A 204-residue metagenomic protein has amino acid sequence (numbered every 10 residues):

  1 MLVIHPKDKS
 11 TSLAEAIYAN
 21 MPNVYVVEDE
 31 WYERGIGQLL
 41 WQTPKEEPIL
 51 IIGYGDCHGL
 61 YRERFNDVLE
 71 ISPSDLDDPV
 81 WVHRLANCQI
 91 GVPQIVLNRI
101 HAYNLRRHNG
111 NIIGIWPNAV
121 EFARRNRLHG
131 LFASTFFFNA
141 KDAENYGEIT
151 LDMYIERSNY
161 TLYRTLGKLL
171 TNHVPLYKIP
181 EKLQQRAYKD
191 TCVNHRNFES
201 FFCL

Functional and structural regions predicted by a protein language model:
M1-I51, S72, L76-V80, I113-I115 (+1 more regions): A domain-level signal for caspase-like cysteine endopeptidase catalytic cores and their zymogen-processing architecture
H5-K7, P48-R64, F132-F137: Short loop/turn segments at strand-loop or loop-helix junctions that form parts of catalytic or ligand-binding pockets
T11-L13, H58-E63, E121-R124, A140-D142: Extracytoplasmic/secreted cell-surface and envelope-processing proteins
E33-G37, C57-G59, H101, V120-R124: Short, well-ordered alpha-helical microsegments
K45, R107-H108: Short, well-ordered loop/turn elements at secondary-structure boundaries
D56-R107: A short, glycine/acidic-enriched catalytic loop
G110-L204: Active-site-proximal C-terminal subdomain of hydrolase catalytic domains
